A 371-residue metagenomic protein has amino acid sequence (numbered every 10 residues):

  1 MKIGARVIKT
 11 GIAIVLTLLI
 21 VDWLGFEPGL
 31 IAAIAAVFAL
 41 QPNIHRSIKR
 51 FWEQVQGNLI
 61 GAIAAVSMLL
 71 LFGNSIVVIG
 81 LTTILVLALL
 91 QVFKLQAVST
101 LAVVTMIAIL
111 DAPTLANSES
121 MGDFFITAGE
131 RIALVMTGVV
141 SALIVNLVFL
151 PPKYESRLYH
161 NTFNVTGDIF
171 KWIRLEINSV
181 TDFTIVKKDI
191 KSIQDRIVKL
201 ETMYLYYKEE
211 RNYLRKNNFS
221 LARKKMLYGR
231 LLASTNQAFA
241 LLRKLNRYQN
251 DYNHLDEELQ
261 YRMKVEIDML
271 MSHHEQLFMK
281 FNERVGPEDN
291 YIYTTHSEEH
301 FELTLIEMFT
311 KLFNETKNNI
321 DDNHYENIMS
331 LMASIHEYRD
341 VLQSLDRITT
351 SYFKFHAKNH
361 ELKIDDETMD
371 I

Functional and structural regions predicted by a protein language model:
M1-I190, Q194: A transmembrane helix-and-boundary motif of multi-pass membrane transporters/channels
G61, L89, G138, L200 (+2 more regions): Conserved short aromatic-hydrophobic micro-motifs
E155-N290: Intracellular, membrane-proximal regulatory regions of polytopic membrane proteins
L227-I371: Soluble C-terminal extramembrane regulatory/interaction domains of multi-pass membrane proteins
